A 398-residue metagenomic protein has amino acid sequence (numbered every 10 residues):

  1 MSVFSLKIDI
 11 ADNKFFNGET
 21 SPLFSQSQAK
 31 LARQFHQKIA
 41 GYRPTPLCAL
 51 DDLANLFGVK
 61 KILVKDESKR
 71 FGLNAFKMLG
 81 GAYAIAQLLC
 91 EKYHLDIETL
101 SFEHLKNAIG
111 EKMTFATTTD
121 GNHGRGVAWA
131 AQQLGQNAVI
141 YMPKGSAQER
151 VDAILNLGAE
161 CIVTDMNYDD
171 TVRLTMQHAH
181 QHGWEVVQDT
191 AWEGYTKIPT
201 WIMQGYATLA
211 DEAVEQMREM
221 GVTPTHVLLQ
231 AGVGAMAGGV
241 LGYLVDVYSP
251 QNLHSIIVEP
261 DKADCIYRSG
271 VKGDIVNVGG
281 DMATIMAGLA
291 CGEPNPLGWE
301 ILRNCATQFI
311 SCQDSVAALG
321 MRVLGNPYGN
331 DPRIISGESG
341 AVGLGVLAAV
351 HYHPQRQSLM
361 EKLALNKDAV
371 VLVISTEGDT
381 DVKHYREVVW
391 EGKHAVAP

Functional and structural regions predicted by a protein language model:
M1-P398: PLP-dependent amino-acid enzyme catalytic core
